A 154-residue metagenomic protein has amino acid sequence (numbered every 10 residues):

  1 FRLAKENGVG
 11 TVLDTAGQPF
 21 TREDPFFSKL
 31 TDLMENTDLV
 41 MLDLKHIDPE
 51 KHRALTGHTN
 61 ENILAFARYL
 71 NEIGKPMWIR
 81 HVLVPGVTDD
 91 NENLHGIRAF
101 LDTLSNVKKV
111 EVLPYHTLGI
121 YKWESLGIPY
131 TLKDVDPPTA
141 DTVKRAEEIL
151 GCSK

Functional and structural regions predicted by a protein language model:
F1-L113, L118: Conserved AdoMet/S-adenosylmethionine-binding subsite of the radical SAM
A99, K108, E124-I149: A structural motif corresponding to the C-terminal lobe/cap of the Radical SAM core domain
C152-K154: Radical SAM enzyme core and accessory elements
